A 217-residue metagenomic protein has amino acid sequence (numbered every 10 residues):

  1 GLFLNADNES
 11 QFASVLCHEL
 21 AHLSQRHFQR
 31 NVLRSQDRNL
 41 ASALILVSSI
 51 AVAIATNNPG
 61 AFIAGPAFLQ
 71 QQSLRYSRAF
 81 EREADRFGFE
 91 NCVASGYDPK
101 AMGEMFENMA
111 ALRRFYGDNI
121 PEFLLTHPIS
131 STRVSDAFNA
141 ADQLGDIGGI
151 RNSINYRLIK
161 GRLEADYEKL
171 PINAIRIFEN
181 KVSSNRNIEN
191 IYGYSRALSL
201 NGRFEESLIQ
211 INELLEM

Functional and structural regions predicted by a protein language model:
G1-S14, L74-A79: Short pre-active-site segment immediately N-terminal to the catalytic Zn-binding motif
L2-N5, R30-N31, I54: Solvent-exposed loop/turn segments at secondary-structure junctions within structured extracellular/periplasmic domains
S10, L20-D37: Catalytic Zn2+-binding segment of zinc metalloproteases
Q11-E19, L23, P59, I63: Short alpha-helical catalytic segment bearing the HExxH-like zincin motif of zinc-dependent metalloproteases
L23, I50-N57, A111-D118: Secretory-pathway/luminal and periplasmic proteins that interact with or process carbohydrate-rich
L33-D37, P59-A61, G96-F106: Acidic/histidine metal-binding catalytic segments
L40-T56, I63-Q72: Membrane-active amphipathic alpha-helices enriched in small hydrophobic residues
Q71-Q72, S77-M217: Extracytoplasmic and endomembrane cell-envelope/extracellular-matrix remodeling and assembly machinery
